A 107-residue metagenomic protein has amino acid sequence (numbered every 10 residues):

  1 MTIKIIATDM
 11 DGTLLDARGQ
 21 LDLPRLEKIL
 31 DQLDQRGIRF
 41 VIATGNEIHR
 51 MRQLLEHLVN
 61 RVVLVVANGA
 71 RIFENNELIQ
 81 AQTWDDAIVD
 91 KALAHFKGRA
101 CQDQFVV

Functional and structural regions predicted by a protein language model:
M1-T2, V66: Short, small/polar residue-rich loop motifs at catalytic or cofactor-binding pockets
T2-G19, A92: Asp-based phosphoryl-transfer active-site loop
Q20-L26: Active-site core of PLP-dependent enzymes with the aminotransferase class I/II
L26-V107: Active-site phosphate-binding/coordination module
